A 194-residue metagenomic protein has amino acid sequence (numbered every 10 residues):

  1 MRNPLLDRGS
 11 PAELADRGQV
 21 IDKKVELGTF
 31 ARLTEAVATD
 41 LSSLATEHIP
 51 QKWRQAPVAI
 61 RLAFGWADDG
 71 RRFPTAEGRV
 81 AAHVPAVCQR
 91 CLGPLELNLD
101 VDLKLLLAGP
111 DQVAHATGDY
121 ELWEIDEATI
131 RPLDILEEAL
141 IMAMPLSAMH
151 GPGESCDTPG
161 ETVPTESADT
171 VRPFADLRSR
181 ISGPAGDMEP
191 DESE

Functional and structural regions predicted by a protein language model:
M1-E194: Structured interface patches
